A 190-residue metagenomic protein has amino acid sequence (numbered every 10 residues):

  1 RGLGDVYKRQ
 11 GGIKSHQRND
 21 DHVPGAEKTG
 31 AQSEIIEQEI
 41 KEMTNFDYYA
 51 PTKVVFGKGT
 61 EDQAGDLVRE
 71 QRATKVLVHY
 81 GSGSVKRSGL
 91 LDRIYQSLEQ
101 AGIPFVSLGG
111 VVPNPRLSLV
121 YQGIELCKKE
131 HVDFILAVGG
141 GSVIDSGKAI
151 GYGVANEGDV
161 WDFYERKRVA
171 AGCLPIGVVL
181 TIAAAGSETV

Functional and structural regions predicted by a protein language model:
R1-Y7: Short, small-residue-biased leader/transition segments that mark boundaries at the very start of proteins
K8-R9, I13-Q17, V23: Cationic, amphipathic, low-complexity alpha-helical segments enriched in hydrophobics plus arginine/proline
G30-E42: Short, Lys/Arg-enriched N-terminal segments with co-localized hydrophobic residues within the first ~10-30 amino acids
E39-Q71: N-terminal amphipathic/basic leader segments beginning at the initiator methionine
G59-G102: Small-residue-rich anion-binding loops in enzyme active sites
L77-V78, F134-L136, G177: Conserved beta-strand elements of the Class I
G89-G158, K167: N-terminal small/polar loop signature for handling phosphorylated ligands or for N-terminal nucleophile
A155-V190: A glycine/threonine-rich phosphate-anchoring loop and its flanking beta-alpha core in nucleotide/phosphate-binding
